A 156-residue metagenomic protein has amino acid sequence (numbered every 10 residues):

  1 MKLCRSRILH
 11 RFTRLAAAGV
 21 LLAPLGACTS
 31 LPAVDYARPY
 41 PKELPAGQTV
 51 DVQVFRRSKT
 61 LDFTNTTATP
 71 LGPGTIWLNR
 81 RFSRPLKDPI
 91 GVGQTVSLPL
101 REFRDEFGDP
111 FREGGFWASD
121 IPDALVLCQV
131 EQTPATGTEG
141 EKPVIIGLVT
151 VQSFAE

Functional and structural regions predicted by a protein language model:
M1-S30: Sec-dependent bacterial lipoprotein signal peptides
L22-L44: Bacterial Sec signal peptide processing site at the extreme N-terminus
Y36-T60: Post-signal peptide N-terminal segment of mature Sec-exported envelope proteins
S58, L71, G93-T95: Extracytoplasmic
F63-A68: Asparagine-centered strand-capping/turn motif at beta-strand->loop junctions
P70-W77: Short, hydrophobic/aromatic beta-strand segments
R80-F116: Intrinsically disordered, low-complexity Pro/Gly/Ser/Thr-rich segments with frequent PxxP/GP/PP motifs and embedded
R104-E156: Terminal connector regions
